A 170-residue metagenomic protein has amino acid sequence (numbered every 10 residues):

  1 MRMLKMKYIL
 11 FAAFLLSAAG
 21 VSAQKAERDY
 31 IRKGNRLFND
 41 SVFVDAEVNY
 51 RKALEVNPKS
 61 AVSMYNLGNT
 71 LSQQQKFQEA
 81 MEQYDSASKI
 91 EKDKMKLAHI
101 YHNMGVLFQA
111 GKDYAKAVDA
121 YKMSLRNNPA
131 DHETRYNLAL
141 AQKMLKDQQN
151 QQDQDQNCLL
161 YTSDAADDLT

Functional and structural regions predicted by a protein language model:
M1-I31: Bacterial Sec-dependent N-terminal signal peptides
A23-Q24, N57, K94, N128: Inter-repeat boundary and helix-capping residues of tandem alpha-helical solenoids
K25-D45: Alpha-helical segment of the N-proximal tetratricopeptide repeat
A46-D85: N-terminal, post-signal-peptide region of Sec/Tat-exported proteins
Q74-S163: Feature detects intrinsically disordered, low-complexity acidic/polar segments
D164-T170: A short, hydrophobic C-terminal helix/tail in secreted or cell-surface proteins
